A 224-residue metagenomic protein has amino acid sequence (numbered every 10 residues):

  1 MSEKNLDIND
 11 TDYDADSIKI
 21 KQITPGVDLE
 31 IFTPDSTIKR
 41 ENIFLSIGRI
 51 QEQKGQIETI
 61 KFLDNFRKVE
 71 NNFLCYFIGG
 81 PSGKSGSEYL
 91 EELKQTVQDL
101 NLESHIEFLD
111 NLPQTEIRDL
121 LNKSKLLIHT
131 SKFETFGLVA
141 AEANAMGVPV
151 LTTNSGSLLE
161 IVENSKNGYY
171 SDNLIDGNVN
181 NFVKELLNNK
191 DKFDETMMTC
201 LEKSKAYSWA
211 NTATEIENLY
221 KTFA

Functional and structural regions predicted by a protein language model:
K4, G26: Carbohydrate-associated surface elements
T37-K54, I60-N65, C75-I78: Conserved donor-binding/catalytic core segment of Leloir-type glycosyltransferases
L90-L112: Nucleotide-activated donor-binding/catalytic signature segment of Leloir-type glycosyltransferases, i.e., the conserved
N111, D119-S124: Short alpha-helical donor nucleotide-sugar binding micro-motif in glycosyltransferases
K132: Aromatic "clamp/platform" in nucleotide-sugar-dependent glycosyltransferases that forms part of the donor/acceptor
P149-T152: Short hydrophobic beta-strand element within catalytic cores of glycosyltransferases and related nucleotide-activated
N164-S165, Y169-G177, E185-K190: Conserved acidic donor-binding segment of nucleotide-sugar-dependent glycosyltransferases
K192-A206, N218: A short, well-ordered alpha-helix in the C-terminal region of glycosyltransferases
